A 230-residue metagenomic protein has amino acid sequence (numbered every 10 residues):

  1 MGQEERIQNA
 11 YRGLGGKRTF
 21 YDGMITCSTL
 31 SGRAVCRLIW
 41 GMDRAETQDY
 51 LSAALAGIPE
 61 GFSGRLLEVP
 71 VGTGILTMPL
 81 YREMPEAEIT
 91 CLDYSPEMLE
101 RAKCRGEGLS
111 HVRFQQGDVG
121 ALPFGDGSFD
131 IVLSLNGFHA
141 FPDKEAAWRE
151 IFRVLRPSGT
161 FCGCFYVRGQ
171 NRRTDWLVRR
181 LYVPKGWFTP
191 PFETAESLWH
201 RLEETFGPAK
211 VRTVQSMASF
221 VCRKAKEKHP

Functional and structural regions predicted by a protein language model:
G2-E60, I75-P79, Y182: Conserved class I S-adenosyl-L-methionine
G15, V35-R44, C162-S216, F220: C-terminal alpha-helical "lid/dimerization" subdomain adjacent to the S-adenosyl-L-methionine
R65-A121: Class I SAM-dependent methyltransferase SAM/SAH-binding core
E97, P142-A146: Short N-terminal helix/helix-N-cap motif within the alpha/beta-hydrolase-1
G120-I131: A short acidic, Gly/Pro-enriched loop at the edge of an enzyme's catalytic core that lines a small-molecule cofactor
I131-D143: A short SAM/SAH-binding and catalytic strip from SAM-dependent methyltransferases
E145-P157: A short glycine-rich, Lys/Arg-flanked "PGG" loop and its adjoining helix->strand segment in the class I
F220-P230: C-terminal lobe and adjacent flexible extensions of AdoMet/dcAdoMet transferase-like proteins
